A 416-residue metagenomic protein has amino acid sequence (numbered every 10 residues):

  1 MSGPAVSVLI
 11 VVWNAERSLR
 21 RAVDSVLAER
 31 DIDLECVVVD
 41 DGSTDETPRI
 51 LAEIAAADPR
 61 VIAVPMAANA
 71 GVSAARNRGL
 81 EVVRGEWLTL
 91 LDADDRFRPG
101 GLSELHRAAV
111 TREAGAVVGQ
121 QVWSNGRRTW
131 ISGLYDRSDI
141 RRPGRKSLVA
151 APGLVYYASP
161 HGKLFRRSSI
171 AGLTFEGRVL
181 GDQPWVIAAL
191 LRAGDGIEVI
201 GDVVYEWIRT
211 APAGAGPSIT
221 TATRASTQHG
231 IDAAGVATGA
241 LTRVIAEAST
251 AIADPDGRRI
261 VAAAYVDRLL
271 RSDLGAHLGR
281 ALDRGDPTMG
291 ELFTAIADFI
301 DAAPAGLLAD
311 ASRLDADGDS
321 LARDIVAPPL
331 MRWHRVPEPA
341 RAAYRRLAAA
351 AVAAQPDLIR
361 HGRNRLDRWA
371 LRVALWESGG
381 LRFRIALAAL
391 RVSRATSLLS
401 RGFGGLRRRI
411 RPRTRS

Functional and structural regions predicted by a protein language model:
M1-D254: Nucleotide-sugar donor-binding/catalytic module of glycosyltransferases that assemble extracellular/cell-envelope
D40, R112, S226, G230 (+3 more regions): Generic alpha-helical structural element
T89-L90, S272, I296: Hydrophobic alpha-helical membrane segments, chiefly transmembrane helices and signal peptide h-regions, characterized
V117, F165, W207, L241 (+4 more regions): Generic structural hydrophobic/aromatic packing signal, biased to beta-strands
S168-S169, P255-Y265, V326-V336: A broadly tuned preference for mixed-charge, low-complexity surface segments
D232-A263, A302-S320, D324: C-terminal, non-catalytic tails of nucleotide-sugar-dependent glycosyltransferases
R258-T288: P-loop NTPase catalytic cores that bind/hydrolyze ATP
L282-S416: Membrane-interface aromatic/basic loop that binds lipid-linked glycans or pyrophosphate carriers, typified by
